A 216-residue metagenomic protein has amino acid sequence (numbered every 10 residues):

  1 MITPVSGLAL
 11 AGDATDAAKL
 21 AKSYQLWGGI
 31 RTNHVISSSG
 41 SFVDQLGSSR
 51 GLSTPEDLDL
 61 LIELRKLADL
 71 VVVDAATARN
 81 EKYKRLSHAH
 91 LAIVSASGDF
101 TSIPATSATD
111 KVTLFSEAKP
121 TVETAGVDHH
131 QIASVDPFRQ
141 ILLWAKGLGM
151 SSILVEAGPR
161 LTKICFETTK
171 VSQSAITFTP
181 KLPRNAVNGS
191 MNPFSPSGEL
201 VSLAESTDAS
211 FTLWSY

Functional and structural regions predicted by a protein language model:
M1-Y216: Enzymes that bind and transform nitrogen-containing heteroaromatic metabolites
